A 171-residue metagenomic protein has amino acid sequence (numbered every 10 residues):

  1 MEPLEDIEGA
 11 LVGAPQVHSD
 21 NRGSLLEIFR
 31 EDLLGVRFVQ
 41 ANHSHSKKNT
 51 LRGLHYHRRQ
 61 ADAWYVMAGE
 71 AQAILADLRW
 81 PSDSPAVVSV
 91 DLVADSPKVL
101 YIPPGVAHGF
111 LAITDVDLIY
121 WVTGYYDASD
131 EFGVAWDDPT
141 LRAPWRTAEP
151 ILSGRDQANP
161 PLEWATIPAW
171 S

Functional and structural regions predicted by a protein language model:
M1-S96, D117-Y120, G124-S171: Non-catalytic, conserved peripheral segments adjacent to functional cores
L92-T114: Conserved metal-binding segment of the jelly-roll/cupin
